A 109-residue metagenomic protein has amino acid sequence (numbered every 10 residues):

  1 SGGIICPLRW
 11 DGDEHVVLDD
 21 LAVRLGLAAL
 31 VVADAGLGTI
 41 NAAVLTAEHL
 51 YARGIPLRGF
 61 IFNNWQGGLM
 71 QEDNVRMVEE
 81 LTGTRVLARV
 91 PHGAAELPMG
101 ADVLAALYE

Functional and structural regions predicted by a protein language model:
S1-E14: Switch II (G3) loop of P-loop NTPases
S1-G2, A28-D34, R58-N63, R89: Short beta-strands and strand-loop turn motifs
I4-C6, G26-A43: Conserved Switch II/interswitch segment of TRAFAC-class P-loop GTPases
D11-A35: Inter-motif core of Ras-like GTPase G domains
D11-D19, V44-A47, Q71-R76: Charged helix-capping and loop-helix junction motifs
A47-E109: C-terminal lobe/tail of nucleotide-utilizing enzymes
